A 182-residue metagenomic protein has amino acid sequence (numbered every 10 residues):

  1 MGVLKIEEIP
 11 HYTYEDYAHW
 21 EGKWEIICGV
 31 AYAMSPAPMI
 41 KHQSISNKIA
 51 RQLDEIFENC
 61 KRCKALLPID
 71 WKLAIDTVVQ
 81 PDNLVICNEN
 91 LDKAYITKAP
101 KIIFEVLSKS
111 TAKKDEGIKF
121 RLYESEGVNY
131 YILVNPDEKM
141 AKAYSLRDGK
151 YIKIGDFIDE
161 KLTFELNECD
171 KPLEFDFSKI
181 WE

Functional and structural regions predicted by a protein language model:
M1-E182: Gly/Pro/Ser/Thr-rich low-complexity, intrinsically disordered segments predominantly at protein N-termini
